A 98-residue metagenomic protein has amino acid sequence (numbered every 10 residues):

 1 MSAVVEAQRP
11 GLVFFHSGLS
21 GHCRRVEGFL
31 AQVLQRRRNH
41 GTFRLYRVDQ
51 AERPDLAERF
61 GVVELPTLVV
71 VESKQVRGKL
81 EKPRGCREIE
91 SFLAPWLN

Functional and structural regions predicted by a protein language model:
M1-R36: Local sequence-structure signature of Cys/Sec-based thiol-disulfide redox active-site neighborhoods
S2, P54-A57: Short hydrophobic/charged patches on amphipathic alpha-helices used for structural packing and interfaces
A7-R9, T42, E64-L65: A structure-centric signal for secondary-structure junctions around beta-strands
F15, L34, R38-D55, P83: Thiol-based oxidoreductase modules, predominantly thioredoxin-like and allied folds used for disulfide exchange
H16-C23, E52, P66, E81: Hydrophobic/basic alpha-helical segments enriched in Actinobacteria
R59-V63: A short glycine-leucine-enriched loop at secondary-structure breakpoints that most characteristically corresponds
E64, V69-N98: Non-catalytic, surface beta->alpha helical segment in thiol-disulfide oxidoreductase systems
